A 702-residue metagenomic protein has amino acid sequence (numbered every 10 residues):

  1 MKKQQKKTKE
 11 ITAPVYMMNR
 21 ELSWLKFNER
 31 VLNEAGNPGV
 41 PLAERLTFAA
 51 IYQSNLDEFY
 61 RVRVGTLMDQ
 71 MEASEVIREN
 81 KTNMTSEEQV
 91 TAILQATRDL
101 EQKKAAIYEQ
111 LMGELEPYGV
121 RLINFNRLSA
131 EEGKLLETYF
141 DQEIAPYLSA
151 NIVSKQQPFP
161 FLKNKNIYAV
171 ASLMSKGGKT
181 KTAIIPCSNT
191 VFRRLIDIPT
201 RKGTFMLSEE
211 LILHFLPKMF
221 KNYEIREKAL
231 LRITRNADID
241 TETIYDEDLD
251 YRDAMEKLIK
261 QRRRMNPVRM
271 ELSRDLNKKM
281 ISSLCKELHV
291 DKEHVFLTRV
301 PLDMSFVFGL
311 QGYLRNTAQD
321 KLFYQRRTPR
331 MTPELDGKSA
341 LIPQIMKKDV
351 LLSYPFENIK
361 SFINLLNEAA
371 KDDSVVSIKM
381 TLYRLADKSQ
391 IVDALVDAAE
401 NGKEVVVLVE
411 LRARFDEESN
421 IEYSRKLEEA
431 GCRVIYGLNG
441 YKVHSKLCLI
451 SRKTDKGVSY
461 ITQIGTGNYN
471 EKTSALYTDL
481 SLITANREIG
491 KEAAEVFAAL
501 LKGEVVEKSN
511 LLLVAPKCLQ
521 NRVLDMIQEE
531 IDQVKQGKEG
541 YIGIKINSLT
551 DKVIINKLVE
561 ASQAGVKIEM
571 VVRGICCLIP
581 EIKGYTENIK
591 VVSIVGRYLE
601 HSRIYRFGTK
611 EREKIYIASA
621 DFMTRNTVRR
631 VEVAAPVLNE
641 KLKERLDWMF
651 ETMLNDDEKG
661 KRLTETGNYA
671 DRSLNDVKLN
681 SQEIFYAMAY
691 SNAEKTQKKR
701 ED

Functional and structural regions predicted by a protein language model:
M1-I542, E560, A564, C576-D702: N-terminal localization/anchoring segments of enzymes in phospholipid and broader phosphate metabolism
K552-V559: Glycine/threonine-rich ATP-lid/beta-loop region of ATP-binding domains
K567-V571: Hydrophobic alpha/beta core scaffold segments
